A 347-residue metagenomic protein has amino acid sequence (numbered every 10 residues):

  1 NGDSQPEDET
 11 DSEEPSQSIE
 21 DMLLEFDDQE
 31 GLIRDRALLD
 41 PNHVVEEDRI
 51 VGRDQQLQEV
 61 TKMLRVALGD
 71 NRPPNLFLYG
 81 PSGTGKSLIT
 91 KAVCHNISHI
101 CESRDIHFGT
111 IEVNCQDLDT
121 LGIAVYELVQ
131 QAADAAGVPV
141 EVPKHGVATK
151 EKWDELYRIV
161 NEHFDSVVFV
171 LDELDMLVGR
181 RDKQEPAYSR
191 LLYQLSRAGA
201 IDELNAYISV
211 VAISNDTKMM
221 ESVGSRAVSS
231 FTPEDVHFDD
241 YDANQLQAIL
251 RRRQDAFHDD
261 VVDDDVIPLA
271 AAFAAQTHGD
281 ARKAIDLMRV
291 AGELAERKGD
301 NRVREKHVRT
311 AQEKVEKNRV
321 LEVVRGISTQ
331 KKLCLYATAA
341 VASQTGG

Functional and structural regions predicted by a protein language model:
N1-P74: A short, basic N-terminal segment
P15-L23, T120-E127, Q131-P233, F238-L246 (+3 more regions): Mid-core helix/loop region of P-loop NTP-binding domains shared across ATPases and GTPases
M63, Q131, F273, L294 (+1 more regions): Short amphipathic alpha-helical elements of helix-turn-helix/winged-helix folds
N71-C94: Walker A/P-loop nucleotide-binding motif
P73-F77, T110, S166-V168: Residue-level preference for the first positions of well-ordered beta-strands
N75, T110-E112, P233-H237: Conserved beta-strand scaffold positions in the cores of enzyme catalytic domains, especially in NTP/NDP-utilizing
F77, I100-D117: Conserved catalytic segments around the Walker B and adjacent sensor/switch elements of P-loop NTPase domains
E305-G347: Winged-helix-like regulatory helical subdomains adjacent to P-loop NTPase cores
